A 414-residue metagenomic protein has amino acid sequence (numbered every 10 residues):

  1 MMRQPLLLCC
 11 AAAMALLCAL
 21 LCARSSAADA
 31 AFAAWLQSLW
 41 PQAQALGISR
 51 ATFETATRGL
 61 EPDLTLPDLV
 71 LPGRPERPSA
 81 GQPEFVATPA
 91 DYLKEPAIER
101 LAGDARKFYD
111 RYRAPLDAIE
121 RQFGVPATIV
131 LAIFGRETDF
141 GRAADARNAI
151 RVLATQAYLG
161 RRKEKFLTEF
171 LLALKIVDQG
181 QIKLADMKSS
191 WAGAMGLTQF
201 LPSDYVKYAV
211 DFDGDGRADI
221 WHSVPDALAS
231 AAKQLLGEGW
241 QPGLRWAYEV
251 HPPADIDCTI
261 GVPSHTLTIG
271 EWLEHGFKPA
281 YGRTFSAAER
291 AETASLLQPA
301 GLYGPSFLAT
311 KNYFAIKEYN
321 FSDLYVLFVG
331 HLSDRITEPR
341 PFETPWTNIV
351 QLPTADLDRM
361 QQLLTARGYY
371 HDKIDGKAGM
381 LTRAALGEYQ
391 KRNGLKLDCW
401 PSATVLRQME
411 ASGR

Functional and structural regions predicted by a protein language model:
C9-L20: Bacterial N-terminal signal peptides
C22-S25: N-terminal signal peptide c-region/cleavage motif recognized by signal peptidases
A28-E120: An acidic, Gly/Ser/Thr/Pro-rich helix-cap/linker signature
Q37-T52, R58-T65, R121-G124, G135-R142 (+10 more regions): Sec-exported extracytoplasmic/periplasmic mature domains
F53-P78, F134-T138, N148-R151, E249-D257 (+2 more regions): Acidic helix-start/capping segments at beta-turn-to-alpha-helix junctions
Q82-L236, W246-A247: Acidic/His-rich structured neighborhood in mature extracellular/periplasmic domains
L159, L172-I176, P263-R414: Cell-envelope/ECM-targeting effectors and their regulatory/trafficking segments
L184, K188-E318, V326, T344-P345: Flexible, glycine-rich surface segments
